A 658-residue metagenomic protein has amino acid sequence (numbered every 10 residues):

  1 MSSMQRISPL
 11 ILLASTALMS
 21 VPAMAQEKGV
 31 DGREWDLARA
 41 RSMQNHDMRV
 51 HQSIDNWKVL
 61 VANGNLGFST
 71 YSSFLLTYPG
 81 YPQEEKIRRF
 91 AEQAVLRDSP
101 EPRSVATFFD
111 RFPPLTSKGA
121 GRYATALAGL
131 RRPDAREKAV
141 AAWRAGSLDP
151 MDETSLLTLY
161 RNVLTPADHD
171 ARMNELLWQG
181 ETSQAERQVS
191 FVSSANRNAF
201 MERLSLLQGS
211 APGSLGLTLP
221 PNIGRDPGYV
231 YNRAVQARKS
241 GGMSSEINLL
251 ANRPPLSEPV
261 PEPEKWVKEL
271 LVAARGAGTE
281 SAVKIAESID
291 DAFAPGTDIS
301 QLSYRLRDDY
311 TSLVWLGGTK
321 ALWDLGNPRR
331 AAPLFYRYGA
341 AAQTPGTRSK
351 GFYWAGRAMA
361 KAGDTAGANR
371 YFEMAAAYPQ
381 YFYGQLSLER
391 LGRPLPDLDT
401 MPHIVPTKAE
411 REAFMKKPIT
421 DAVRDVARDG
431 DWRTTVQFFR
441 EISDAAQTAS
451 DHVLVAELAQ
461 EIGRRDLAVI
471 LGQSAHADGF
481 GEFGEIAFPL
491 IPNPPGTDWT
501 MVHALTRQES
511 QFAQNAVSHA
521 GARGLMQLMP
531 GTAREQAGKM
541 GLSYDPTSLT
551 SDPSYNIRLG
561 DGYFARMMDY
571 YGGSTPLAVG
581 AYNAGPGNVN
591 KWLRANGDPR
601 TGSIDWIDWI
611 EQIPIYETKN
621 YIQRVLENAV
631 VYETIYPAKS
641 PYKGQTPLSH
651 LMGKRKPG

Functional and structural regions predicted by a protein language model:
M1-I11: Bacterial N-terminal signal peptides that target proteins for export
S20-P22: N-terminal signal peptide c-region/cleavage motif recognized by signal peptidases
D31-E34, N45-I54, N65-F68, P79-R89 (+16 more regions): Generic helix N-cap/helix-start motif at coil->alpha-helix transitions
A38-R39, G67-L75, E101-R111, D134-A145 (+11 more regions): Alpha-helical repeat scaffolds
V50, Y71-T77, E258-W266, E280-Y310 (+6 more regions): Catalytic glycan-binding domains that act on GlcNAc-containing polysaccharides
V61, D98-S99, L130, Q179 (+6 more regions): Structural motif corresponding to the intra-repeat A-B loop/turn of tetratricopeptide repeats
V95, L127, L176, S205 (+6 more regions): Residue at a conserved register position within TPR or TPR-like alpha-solenoid repeats
